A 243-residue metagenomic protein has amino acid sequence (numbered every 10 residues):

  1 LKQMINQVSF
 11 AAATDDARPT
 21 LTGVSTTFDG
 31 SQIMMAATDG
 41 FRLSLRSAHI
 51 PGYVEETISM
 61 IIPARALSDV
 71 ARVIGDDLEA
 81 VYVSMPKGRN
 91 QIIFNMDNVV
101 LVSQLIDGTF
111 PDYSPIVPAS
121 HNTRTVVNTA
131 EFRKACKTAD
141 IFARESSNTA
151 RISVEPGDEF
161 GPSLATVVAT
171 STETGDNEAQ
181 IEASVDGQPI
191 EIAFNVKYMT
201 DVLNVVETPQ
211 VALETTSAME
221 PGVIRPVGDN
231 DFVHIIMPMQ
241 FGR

Functional and structural regions predicted by a protein language model:
K2-I106, H121-R243: DNA polymerase processivity clamps
I116-S120: Bateman (tandem CBS) regulatory domains
